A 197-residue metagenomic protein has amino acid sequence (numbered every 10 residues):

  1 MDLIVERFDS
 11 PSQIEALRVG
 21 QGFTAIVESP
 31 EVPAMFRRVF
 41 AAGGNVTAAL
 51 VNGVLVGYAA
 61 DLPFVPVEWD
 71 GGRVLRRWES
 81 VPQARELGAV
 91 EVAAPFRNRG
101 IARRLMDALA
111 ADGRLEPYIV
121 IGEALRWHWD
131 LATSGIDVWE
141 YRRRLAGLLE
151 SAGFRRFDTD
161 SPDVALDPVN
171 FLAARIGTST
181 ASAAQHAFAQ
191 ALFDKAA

Functional and structural regions predicted by a protein language model:
M1-L17, G22-I26, L115-A197: Terminal substrate-recognition subdomain of acyl/acetyltransferases
Q21-N52, V56-A60: Active-site rim helix/loop that mediates acceptor-substrate recognition in acyltransferases
A25-F40, R76-R99: Short, charged, low-hydrophobicity "junction" segments
F36-R37, M106, A146: Short amphipathic alpha-helical segments and helix-helix/interface helices
G44-A89: Conserved acyl-donor/pantetheine-binding loop and adjacent beta-alpha core of acyl/acetyltransferases and related
V92, N98-R114: Conserved acetyl-CoA-binding loop-helix of GNAT-fold acetyltransferases
